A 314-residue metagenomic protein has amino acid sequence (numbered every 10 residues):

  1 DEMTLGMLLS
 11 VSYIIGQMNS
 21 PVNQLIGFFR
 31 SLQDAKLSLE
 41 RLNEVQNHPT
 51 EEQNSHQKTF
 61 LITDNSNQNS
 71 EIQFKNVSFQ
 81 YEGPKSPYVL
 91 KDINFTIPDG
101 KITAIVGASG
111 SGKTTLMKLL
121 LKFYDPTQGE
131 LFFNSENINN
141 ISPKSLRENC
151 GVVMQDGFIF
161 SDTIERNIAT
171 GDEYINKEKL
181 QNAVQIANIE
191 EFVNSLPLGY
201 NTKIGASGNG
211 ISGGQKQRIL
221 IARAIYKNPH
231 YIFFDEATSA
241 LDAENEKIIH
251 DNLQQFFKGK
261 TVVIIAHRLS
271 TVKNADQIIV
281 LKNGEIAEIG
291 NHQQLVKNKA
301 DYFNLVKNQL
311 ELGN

Functional and structural regions predicted by a protein language model:
D1-V11: Membrane-water interface of transmembrane alpha-helices in multipass transporters/channels
S10-M18: Small-residue-enriched core segments of transmembrane alpha-helices in multipass membrane transport and channel
Q17-V45: Cytosolic ends of transmembrane helices, especially the final helix of ABC transmembrane type-1 domains
G27, S31-D34, E51, Q80-K85: An intracellular "coupling" helix at the cytosolic face of ABC transporter transmembrane type-1 domains
E44, E51, A169: Conserved E/DxxT/N motif and adjacent residues on the DHp alpha2 helix of HisKA-family sensor histidine kinases
N47-Q53, E191-S195: Proline-centered turn/helix-capping motifs that create local helix->coil transitions or kinks
N54-K58: Cytochrome P450 fold signature focused on the C-terminal beta-domain
L61-N314: ABC-type nucleotide-binding domain
